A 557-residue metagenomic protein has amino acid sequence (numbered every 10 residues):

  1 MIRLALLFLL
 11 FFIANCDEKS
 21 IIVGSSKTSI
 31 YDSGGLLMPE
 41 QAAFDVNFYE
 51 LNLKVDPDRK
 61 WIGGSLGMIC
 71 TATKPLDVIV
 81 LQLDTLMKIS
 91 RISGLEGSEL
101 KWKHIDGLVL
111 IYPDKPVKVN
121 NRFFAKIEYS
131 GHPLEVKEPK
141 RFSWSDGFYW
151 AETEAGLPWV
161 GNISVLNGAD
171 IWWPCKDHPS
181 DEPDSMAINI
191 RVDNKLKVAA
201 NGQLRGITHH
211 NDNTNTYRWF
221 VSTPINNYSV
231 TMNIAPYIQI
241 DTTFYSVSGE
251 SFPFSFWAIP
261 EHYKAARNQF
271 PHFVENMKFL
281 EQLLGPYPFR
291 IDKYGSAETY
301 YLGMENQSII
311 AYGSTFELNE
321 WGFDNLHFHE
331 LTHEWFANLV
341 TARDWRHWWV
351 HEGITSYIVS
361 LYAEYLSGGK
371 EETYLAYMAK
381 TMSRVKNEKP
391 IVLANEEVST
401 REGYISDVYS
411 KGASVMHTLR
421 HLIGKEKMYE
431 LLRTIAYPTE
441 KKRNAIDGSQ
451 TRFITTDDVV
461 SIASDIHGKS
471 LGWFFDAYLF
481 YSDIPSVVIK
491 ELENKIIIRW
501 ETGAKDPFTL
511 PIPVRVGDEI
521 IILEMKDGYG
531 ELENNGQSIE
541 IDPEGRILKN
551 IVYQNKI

Functional and structural regions predicted by a protein language model:
C16-G63, Y149-A151, A155-G156, H178-S180 (+1 more regions): N-terminal, polar/Ser/Thr-rich
K27-I30, E128-Y237: Extended, low-hydrophobicity, Ser/Thr/Pro/Gly-biased non-transmembrane segments
L66-M68, K115, R122, K126 (+5 more regions): Zn2+-dependent metallopeptidase catalytic core
D84-A151, D212, Y529-N535: A surface-exposed beta-strand-loop module
K88-S93, L471, V487, L492-E544: Beta-strand-rich binding/interaction modules
N162, I188, R218, I238-E334 (+2 more regions): Juxtacatalytic substrate-recognition/specificity segment
E352-T418, L422, T439-R443, S449-T451: Acidic/His/Gly-enriched intrinsically disordered linker/tail segments that often contain short helix/coil "MoRF-like"
I405-I496: Amphipathic alpha-helical substructures
